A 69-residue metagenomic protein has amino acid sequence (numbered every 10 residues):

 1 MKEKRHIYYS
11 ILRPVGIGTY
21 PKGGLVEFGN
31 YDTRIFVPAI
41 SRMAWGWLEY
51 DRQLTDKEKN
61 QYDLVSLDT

Functional and structural regions predicted by a protein language model:
M1-K2, T55: Intrinsic low-complexity, intrinsically disordered segments enriched in polar/basic residues
K2-R13: Short, extreme N-terminal segment that most often corresponds to the first beta-strand
I11-T69: Acidic, low-complexity, intrinsically disordered interaction modules
